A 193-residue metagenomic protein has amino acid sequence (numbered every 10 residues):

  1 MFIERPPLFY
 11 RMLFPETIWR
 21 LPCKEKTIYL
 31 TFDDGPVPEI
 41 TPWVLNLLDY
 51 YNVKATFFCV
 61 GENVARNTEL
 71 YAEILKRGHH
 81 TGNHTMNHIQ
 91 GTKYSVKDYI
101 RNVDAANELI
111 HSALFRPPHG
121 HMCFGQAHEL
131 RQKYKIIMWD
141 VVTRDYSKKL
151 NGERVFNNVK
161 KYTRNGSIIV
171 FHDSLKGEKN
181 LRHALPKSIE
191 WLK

Functional and structural regions predicted by a protein language model:
M1-T31, P36-Y50, R66-E69, K187-W191: N-terminal pre-catalytic segment of deacetylase/amide-hydrolase enzymes
T27-I28, P38, D49-K176: Metal-dependent polysaccharide deacetylase catalytic core of the NodB/CE4 family, i.e., the active-site-bearing domain
W43, N102, A184: Charged catalytic carboxylate motif
A105, W191-K193: Short, intrinsically disordered, charge-balanced linker/junction segments flanking boundaries in proteins
L150, N180-H183: Histidine/acidic-residue-rich catalytic or RNA/ligand-binding cores of hydrolases and nuclease-related proteins
N157, A184, L192: H/E-rich (His + Asp/Glu) clusters that bind or coordinate divalent metals
